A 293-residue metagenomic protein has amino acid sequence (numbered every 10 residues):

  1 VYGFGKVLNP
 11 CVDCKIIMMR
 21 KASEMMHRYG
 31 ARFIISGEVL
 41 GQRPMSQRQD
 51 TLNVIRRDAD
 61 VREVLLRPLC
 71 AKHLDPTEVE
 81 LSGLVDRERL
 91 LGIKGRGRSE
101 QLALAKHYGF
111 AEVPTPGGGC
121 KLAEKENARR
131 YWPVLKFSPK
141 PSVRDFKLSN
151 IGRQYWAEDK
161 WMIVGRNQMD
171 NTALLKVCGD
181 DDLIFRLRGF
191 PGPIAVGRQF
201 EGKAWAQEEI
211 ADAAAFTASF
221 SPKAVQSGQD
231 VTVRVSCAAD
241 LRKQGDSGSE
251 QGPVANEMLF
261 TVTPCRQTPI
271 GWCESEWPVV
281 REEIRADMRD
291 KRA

Functional and structural regions predicted by a protein language model:
V1-V196, G202, F220-A224: Nucleotide-activated chemistry modules centered on ATP-dependent adenylation/adenylyltransferase
F137-A293: Peripheral terminal appendages
